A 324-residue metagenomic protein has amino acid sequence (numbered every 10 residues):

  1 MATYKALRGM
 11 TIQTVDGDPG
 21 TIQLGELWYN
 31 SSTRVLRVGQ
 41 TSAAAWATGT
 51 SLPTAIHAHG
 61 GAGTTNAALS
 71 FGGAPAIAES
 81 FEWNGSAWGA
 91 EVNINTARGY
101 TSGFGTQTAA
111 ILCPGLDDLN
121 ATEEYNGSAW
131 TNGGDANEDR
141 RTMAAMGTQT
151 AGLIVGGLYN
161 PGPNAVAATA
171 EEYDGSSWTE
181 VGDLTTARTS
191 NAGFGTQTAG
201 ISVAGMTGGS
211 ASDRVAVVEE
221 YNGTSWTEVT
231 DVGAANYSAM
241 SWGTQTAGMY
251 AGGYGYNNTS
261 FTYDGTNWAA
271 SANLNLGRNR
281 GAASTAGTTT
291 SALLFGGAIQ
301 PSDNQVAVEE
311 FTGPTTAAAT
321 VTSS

Functional and structural regions predicted by a protein language model:
M1-S324: Polar, enzyme-active/binding microenvironments
